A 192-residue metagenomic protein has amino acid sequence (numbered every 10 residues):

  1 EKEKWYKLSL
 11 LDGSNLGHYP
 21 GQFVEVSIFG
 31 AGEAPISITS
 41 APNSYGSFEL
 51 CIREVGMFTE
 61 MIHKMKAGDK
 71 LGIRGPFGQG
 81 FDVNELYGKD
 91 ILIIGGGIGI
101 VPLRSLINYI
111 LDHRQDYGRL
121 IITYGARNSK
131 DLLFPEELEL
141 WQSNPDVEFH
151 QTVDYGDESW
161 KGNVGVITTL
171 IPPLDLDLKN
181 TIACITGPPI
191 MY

Functional and structural regions predicted by a protein language model:
E1-D69, A126-N128, Y155: Ferredoxin-reductase
M57-Y192: FNR/FR-type flavoprotein reductase catalytic core
